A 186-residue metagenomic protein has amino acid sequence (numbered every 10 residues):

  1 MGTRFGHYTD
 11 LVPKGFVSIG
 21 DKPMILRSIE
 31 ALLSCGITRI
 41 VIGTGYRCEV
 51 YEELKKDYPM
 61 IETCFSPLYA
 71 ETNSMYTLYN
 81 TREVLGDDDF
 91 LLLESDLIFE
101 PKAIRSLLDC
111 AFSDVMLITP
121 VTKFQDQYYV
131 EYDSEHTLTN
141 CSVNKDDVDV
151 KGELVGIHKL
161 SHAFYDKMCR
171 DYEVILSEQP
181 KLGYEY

Functional and structural regions predicted by a protein language model:
M1-D10: N-terminal nucleotide-binding beta1-loop-alpha1 segment
R4, V50-E53, K102, K167: Phosphate- and divalent-cation-binding pockets in alpha/beta enzyme and binding domains that engage nucleotide-derived
D10-R27: Short catalytic helix/loop segments, enriched in acidic residues and glycine and frequently bearing histidine
G15, M60-E62, T137: Conserved beta-strand segments of alpha/beta enzyme cores
K22-F90: Conserved N-terminal catalytic core of the sugar/cofactor nucleotidyltransferase
D88-I98: Short beta-strand-to-loop acidic/aromatic patch adjacent to the donor-nucleotide binding site
E100-S177: Conserved core of the sugar-phosphate nucleotidyltransferase
S177-Y186: Catalytic core and acceptor-binding pocket of nucleotide-sugar-dependent glycosyltransferases
